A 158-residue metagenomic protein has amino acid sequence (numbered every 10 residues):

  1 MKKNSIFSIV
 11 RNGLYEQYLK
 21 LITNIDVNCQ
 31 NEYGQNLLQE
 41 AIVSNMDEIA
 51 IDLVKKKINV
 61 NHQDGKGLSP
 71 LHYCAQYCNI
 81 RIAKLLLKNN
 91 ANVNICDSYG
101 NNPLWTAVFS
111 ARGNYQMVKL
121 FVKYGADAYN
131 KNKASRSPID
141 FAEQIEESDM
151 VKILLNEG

Functional and structural regions predicted by a protein language model:
M1-R11, K123-Y124, K133-R136, F141-G158: Ankyrin-repeat-protein effector appendages
M1-S44, I51, K55, N156: Intrinsically disordered, low-complexity regulatory segments in ankyrin-centric signaling systems
S8-G13, E40-M46, Y73-N79, T106-N114 (+1 more regions): Ankyrin repeat A-helix N-terminal signature
L14-I22, M46-V54, N79-L87, R112-V122 (+1 more regions): Ankyrin repeat structural motif
H62-L68, H72-C78: Helix-adjacent hinge/juxtasegments
